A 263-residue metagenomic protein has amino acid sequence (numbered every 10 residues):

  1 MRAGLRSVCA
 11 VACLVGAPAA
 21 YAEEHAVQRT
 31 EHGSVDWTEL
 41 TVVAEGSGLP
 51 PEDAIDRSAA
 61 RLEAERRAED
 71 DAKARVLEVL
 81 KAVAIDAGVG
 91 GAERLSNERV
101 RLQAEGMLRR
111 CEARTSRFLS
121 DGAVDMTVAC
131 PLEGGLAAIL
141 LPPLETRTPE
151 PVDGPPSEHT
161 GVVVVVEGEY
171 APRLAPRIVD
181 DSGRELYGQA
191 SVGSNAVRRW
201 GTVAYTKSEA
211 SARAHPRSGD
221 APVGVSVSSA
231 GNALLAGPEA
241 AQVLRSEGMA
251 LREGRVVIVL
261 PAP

Functional and structural regions predicted by a protein language model:
M1-C9: Bacterial N-terminal signal peptides that target proteins for export
C9-A10, A20: Cleavable N-terminal signal peptides
G16-A17: N-terminal signal peptide c-region/cleavage motif recognized by signal peptidases
Y21-P263: Domain-level marker for long, solvent-exposed, non-transmembrane regions
